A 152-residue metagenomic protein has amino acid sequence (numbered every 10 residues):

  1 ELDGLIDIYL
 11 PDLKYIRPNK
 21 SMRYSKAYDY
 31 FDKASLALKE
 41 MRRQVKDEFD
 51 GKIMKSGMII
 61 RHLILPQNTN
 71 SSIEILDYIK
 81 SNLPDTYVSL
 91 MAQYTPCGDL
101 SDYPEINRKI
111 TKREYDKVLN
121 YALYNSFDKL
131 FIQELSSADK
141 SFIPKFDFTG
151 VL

Functional and structural regions predicted by a protein language model:
E1-E48, I132: Core AdoMet radical
K46-L152: Auxiliary Fe-S-binding modules of radical SAM enzymes
